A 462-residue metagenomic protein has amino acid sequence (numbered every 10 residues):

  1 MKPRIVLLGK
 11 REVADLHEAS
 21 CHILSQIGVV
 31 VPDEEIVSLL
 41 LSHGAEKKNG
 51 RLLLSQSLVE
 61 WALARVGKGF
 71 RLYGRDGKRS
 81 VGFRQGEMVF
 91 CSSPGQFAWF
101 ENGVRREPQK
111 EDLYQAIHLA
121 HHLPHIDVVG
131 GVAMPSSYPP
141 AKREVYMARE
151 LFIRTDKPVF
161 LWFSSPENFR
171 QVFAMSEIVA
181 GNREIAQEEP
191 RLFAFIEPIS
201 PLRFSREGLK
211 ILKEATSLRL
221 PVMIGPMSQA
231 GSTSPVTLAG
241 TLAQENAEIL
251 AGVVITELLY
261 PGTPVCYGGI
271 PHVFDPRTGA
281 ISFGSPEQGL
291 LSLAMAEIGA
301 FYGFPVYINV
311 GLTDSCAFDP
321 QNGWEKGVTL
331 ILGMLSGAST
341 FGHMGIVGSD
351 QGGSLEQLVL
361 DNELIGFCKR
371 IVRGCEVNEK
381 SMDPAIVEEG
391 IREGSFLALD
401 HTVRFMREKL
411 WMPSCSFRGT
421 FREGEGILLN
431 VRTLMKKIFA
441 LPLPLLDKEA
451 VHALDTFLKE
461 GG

Functional and structural regions predicted by a protein language model:
K2-I5, T278-S282, G311-F318, G345-Q357: Short beta-alpha connecting loops at secondary-structure transitions that line or flank enzyme active sites
P3-A19, I27-L41, L53, E356-G462: Catalytic-core signal marking the mid-to-C-terminal active-site face
R11-L16, G28-L39, K48-G50, G86-C91 (+2 more regions): N-terminal glycine-rich anion-binding loops that anchor highly charged ligand groups
L16-A19, I23-V30, H43, A62-G69 (+14 more regions): Change "in soluble alpha/beta enzymes" to "in soluble alpha/beta proteins
V30-V37, K48-N49, D127, A186-E188 (+6 more regions): Flexible, glycine/charged-enriched surface loops at secondary-structure junctions
S38, S42-V104: Glycine-rich, N-terminal phosphate-binding loop and its surrounding beta-alpha-beta segment
L41-K48, R191, Q229, H272-D275 (+4 more regions): Short acidic (Asp/Glu) and glycine-rich catalytic loops that position anionic groups and cofactors
P108-L335, S339: Helix-rich catalytic cores of soluble enzyme domains
